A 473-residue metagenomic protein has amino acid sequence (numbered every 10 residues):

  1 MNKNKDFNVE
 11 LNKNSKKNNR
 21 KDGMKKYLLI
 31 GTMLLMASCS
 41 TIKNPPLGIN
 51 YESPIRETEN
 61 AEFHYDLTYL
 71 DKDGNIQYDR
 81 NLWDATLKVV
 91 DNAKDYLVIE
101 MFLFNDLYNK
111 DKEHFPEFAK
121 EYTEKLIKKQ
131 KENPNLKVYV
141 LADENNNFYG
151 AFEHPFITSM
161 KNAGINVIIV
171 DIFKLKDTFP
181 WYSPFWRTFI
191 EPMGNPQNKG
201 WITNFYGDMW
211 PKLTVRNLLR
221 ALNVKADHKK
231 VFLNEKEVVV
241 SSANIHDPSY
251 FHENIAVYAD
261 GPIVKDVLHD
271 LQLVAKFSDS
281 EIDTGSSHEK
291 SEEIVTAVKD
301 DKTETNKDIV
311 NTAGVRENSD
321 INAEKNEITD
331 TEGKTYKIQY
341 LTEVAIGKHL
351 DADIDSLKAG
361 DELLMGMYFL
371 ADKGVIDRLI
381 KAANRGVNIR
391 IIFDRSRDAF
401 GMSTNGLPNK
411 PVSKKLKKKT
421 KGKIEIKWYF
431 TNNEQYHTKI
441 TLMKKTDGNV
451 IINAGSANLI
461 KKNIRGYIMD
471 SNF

Functional and structural regions predicted by a protein language model:
M1-G23: N-terminal secretory signal peptides that target proteins for export/translocation
K25-I30: Sec-dependent signal peptide recognition, specifically the positively charged N-region followed immediately by
T32-S40: Hydrophobic h-region of N-terminal signal peptides that target proteins for export in Gram-negative bacteria
C39-L87, D91, Y108-F115, K120-E237 (+2 more regions): PLD/PLD-like phosphodiesterase catalytic module centered on the HKD motif
C39-T86, I263-D351: Aromatic-Pro/Gly-enriched surface loop or interdomain linker that acts as a lid/target-recognition segment
V89-V98, L350-G360, K381: Secondary-structure "cap/kink" motif recognition
F104: N-terminal carbohydrate-binding/catalytic regions of secreted carbohydrate-active enzymes
R187-D330, V450-F473: Signature of lipid phosphatidyltransferase scaffolds
